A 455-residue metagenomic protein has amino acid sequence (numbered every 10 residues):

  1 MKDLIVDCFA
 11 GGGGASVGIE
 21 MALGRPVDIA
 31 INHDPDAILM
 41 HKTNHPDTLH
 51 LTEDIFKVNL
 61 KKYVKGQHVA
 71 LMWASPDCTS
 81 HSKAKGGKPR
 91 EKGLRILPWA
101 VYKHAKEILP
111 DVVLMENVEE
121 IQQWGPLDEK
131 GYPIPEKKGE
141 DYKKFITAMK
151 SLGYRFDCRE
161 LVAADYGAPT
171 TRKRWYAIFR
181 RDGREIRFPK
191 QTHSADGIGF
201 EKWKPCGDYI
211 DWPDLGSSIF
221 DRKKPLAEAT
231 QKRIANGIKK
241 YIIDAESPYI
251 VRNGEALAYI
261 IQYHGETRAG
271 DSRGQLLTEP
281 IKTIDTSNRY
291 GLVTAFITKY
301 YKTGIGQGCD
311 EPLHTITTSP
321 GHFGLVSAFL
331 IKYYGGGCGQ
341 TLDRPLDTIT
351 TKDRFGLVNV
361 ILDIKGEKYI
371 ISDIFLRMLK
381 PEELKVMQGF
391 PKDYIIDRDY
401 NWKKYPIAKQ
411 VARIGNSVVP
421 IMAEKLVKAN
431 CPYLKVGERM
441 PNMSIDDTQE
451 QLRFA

Functional and structural regions predicted by a protein language model:
M1-V112, N117-E140: Core alpha/beta nucleotide-donor-binding catalytic domains of modification enzymes
T52-E53, E119, G153-D165: Conserved S-adenosyl-L-methionine
Y63-V64, G167-T170, Q307: Short glycine-biased active-site loop of nucleotidyltransferases that positions the nucleotide triphosphate and helps
S75, E116, I178, S287 (+1 more regions): Alpha/beta-hydrolase-fold catalytic nucleophile elbow
D77-S80, E119-E120, A164-G167, D182-R184 (+3 more regions): Short, solvent-exposed loop/turn segments at secondary-structure junctions
P126-L161, R180-D182: Charged, glycine-enriched surface loops/patches that mediate electrostatic binding to polyanionic ligands
A168-S247: Flexible, glycine-/basic-rich loop-and-beta segments that form/coincide with the SAM-dependent methyltransferase
K240-A455: C-terminal target-recognition/interaction regions appended to catalytic cores
